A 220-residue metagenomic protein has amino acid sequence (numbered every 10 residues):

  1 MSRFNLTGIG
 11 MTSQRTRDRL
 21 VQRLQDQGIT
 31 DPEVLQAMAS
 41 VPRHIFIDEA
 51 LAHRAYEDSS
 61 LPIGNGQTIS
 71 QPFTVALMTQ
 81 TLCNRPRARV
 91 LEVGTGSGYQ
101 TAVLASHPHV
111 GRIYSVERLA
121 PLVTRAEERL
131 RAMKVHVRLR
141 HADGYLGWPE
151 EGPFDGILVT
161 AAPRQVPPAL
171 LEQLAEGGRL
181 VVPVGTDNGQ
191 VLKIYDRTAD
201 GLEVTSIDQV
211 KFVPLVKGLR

Functional and structural regions predicted by a protein language model:
M1-L91, Y99-A102, H107, L122-M133 (+2 more regions): Class I SAM-dependent transferase core
C83-E203: Conserved nucleotide-cofactor-binding alpha/beta core module
